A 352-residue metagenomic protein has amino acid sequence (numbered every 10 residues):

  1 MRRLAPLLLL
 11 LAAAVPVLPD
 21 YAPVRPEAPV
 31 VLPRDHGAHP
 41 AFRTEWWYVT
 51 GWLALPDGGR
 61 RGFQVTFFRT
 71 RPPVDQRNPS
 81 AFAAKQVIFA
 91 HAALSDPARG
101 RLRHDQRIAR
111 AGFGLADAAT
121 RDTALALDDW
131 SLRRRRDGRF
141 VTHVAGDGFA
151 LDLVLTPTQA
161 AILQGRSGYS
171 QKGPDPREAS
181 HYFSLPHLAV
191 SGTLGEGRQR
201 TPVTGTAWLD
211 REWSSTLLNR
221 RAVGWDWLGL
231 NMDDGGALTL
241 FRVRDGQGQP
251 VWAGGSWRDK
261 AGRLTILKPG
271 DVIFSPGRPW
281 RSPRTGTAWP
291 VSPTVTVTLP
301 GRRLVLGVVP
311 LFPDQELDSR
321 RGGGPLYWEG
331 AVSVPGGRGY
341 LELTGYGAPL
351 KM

Functional and structural regions predicted by a protein language model:
R2-R3, R211: Basic side chains
R3-L4, L9-P23: Bacterial Sec-dependent signal peptides at the C-terminal "C-region" and cleavage site
P16-M352: Structured soluble/peripheral alpha/beta segments that form catalytic or ligand/cofactor-binding pockets
